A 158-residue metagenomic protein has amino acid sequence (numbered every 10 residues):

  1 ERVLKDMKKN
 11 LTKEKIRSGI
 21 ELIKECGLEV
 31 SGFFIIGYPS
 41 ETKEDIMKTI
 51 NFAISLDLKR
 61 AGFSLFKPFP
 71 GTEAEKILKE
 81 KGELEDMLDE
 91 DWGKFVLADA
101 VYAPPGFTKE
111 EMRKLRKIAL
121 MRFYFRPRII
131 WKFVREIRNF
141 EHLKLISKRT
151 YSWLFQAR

Functional and structural regions predicted by a protein language model:
E1-E141: A structural motif corresponding to the C-terminal lobe/cap of the Radical SAM core domain
L145-R158: Short linear elements at protein peripheries
